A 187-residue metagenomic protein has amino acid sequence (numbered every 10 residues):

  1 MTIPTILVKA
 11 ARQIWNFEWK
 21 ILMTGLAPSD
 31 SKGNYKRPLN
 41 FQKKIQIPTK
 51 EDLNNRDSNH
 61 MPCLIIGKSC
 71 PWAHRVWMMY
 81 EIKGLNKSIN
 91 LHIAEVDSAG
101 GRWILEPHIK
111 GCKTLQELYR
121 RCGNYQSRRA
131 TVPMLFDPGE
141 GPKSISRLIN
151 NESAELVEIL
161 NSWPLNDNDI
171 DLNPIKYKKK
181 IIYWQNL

Functional and structural regions predicted by a protein language model:
T2-L187: GST-like domain detector, emphasizing the conserved glutathione-binding G-site in the N-terminal thioredoxin-like
